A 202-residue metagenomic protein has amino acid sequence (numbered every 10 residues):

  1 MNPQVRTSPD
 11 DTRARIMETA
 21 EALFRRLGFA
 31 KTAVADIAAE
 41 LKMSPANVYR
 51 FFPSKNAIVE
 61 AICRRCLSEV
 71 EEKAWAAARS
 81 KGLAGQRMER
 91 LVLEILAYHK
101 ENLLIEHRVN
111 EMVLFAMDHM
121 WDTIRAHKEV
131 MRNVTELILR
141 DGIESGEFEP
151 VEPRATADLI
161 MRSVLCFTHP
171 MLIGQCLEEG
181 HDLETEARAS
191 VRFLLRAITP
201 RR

Functional and structural regions predicted by a protein language model:
M1-D11, K81, R202: N-terminal intrinsically disordered/low-complexity leader segments
N2-Q4, R15, T19, L23-A57 (+1 more regions): Helix-turn-helix
T12-A20, I37, I62-V70, A74 (+1 more regions): Generic hydrophobic, amphipathic alpha-helix propensity
M17, V59, C63, L67 (+2 more regions): Amphipathic, non-transmembrane alpha-helical scaffold segments
A61, W75-N102, T156-I160, A187: Hydrophobic alpha-helical connector segments
L96-E136, E144, R154-A155: Short secondary-structure transition hinges
E106-N110, W121, I143-S190, R201-R202: Hydrophobic/aromatic-rich alpha-helical bundle segments in the mid-to-C-terminal region
